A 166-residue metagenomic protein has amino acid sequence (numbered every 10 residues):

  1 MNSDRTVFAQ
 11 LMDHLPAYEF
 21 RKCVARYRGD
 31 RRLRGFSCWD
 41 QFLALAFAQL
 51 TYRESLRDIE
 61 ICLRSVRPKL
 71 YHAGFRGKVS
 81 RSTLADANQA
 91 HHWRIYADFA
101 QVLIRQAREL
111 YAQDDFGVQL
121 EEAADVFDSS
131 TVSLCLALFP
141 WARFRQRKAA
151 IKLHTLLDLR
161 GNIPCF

Functional and structural regions predicted by a protein language model:
M1-F166: Conserved, well-structured functional cores that handle cations and Mg-NTP chemistry
